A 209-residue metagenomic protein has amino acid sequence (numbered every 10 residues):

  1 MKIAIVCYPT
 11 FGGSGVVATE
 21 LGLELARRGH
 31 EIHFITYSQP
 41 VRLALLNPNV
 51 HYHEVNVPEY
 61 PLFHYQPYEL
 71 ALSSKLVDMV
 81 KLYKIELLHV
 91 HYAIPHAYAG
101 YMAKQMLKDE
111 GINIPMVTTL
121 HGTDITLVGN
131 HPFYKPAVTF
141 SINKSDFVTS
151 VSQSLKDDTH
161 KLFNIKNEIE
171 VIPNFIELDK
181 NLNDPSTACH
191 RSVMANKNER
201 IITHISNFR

Functional and structural regions predicted by a protein language model:
M1, D184-I201: Nucleotide-sugar donor-binding and catalytic loop/hinge architecture of NDP-sugar-dependent glycosyltransferases
M1-V41, L46-H53: N-terminal subdomain of nucleotide-sugar transferases
S38, S154, F175: Carbohydrate-associated surface elements
P61-L88, A97-M102, P132-P136, F140 (+1 more regions): An amphipathic, basic-hydrophobic alpha-helix
K108-V117, T123-S141, L178, L182: Nucleotide-sugar donor phosphate/pyrophosphate-binding loop at the beta->alpha transition of glycosyltransferases
G129, H160, F175-H190: Acidic anion/phosphate-binding donor-loop and adjacent secondary structure in glycosyltransferase catalytic cores
N143-S152: A short beta-strand/loop micro-motif in the catalytic core of glycosyltransferases that engages the nucleotide-sugar
T149, N196-R209: Conserved donor-binding/catalytic core segment of Leloir-type glycosyltransferases
